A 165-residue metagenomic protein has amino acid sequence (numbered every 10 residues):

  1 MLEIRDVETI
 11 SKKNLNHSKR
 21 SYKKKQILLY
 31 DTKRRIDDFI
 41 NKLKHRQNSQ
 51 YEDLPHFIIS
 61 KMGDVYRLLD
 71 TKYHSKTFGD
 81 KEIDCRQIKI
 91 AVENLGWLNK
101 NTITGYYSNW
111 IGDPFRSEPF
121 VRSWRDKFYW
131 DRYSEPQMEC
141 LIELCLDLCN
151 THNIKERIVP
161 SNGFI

Functional and structural regions predicted by a protein language model:
L2-E156: Active-site-adjacent loop/helix surface patches within enzyme catalytic domains that shape the substrate-binding cleft
I154-I165: Short, glycine/acidic-rich hinge or "gate" loops at secondary-structure transitions that mediate conformational
